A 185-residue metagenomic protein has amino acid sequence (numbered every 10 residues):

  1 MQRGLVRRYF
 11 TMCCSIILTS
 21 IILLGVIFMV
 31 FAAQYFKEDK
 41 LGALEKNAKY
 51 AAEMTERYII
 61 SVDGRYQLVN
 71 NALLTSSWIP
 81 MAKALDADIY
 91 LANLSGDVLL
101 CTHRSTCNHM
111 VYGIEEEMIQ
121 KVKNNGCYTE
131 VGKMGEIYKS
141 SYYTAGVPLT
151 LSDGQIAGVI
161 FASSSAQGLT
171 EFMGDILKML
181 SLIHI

Functional and structural regions predicted by a protein language model:
Q2-L99, H103-T106: Juxtamembrane segments flanking the first transmembrane helix of membrane-anchored signal-transduction proteins
S76, H103-S140: Extracytoplasmic/periplasmic sensor domains and loops in membrane signaling proteins
A82, I89, Y143-G146, S163: Amphipathic alpha-helical bundle/coiled-coil segments
N93, E136, L151: Acidic surface patches and DE-rich sequence motifs
Y138-T150: A short beta-strand signature within small-molecule sensing/ligand-binding domains used in signal transduction
T150-D153, F161-L180: Helix-start (N-cap) segments at beta->loop->alpha junctions that couple sensory/regulatory domains to adjoining helices
I156: Glycine-rich acetyl-CoA-binding "A-motif" of GNAT/NAT acetyltransferases
I183-I185: Conserved small/polar residues in nucleotide/adenosyl-binding loops
